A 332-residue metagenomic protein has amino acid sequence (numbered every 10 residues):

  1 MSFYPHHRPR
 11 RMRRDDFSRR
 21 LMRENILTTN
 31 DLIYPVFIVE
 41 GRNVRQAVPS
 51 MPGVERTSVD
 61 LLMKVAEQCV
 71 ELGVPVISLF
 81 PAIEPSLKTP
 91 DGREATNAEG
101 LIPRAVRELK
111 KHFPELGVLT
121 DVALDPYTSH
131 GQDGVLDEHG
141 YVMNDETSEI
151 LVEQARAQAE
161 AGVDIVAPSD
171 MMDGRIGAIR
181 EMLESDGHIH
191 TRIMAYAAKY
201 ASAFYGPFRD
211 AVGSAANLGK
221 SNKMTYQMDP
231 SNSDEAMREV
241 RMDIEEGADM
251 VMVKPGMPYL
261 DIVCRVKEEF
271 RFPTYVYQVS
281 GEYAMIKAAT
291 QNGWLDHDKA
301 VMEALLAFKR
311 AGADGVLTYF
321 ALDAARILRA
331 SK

Functional and structural regions predicted by a protein language model:
M1-R23: N-terminal amphipathic/basic leader segments beginning at the initiator methionine
S2-F3, D15, T28-I33, V39-K332: Alpha/beta enzyme core
